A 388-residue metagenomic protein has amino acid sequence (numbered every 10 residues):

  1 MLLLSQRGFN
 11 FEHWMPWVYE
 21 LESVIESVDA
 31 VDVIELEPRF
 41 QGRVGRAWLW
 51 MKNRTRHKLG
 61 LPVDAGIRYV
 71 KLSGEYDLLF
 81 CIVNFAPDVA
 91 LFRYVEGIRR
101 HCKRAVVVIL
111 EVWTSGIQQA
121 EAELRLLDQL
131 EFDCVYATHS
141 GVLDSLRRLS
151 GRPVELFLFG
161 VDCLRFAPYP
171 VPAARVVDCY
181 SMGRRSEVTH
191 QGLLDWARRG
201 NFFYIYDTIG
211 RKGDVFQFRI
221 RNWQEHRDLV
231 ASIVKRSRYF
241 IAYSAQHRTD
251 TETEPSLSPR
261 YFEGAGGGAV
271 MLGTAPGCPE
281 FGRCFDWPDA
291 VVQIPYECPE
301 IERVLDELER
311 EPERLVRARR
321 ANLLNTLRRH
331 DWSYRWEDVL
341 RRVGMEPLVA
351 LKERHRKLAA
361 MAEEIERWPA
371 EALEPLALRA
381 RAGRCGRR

Functional and structural regions predicted by a protein language model:
M1-Y76, I82-Y94, S115-R283, A360-R388: Nucleotide-sugar donor-binding catalytic core of glycosyltransferases
I98-W113: Active-site proximal beta-strand in glycosyltransferases
R219, T253, A290, E311 (+1 more regions): Generic anion/oxyanion-binding catalytic loop in active/binding sites
P259, Y296, H330: Residue-level signal for the nucleotide or nucleotide-sugar donor/cofactor binding architecture
F281-V304: Change "using UDP/GDP/dTDP sugars" to "using nucleotide sugars
E302-R388: C-terminal amphipathic helix plus adjacent low-complexity, charged tail appended to glycosyltransferase catalytic
